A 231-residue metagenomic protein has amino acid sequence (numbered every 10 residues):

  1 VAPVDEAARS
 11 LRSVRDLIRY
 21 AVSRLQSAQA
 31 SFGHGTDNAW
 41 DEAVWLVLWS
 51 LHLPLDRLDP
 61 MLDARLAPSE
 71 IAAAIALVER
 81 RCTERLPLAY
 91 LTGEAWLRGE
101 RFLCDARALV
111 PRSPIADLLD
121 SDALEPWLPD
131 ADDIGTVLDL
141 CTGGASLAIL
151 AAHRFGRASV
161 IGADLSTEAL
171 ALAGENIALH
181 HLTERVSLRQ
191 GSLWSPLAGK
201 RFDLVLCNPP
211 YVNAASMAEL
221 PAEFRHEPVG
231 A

Functional and structural regions predicted by a protein language model:
A2-L97: N-terminal auxiliary segments of SAM/dcSAM-dependent transferases
V22, Q26, L51, D120 (+3 more regions): Short amphipathic alpha-helical interface segments enriched in basic and hydrophobic/aromatic residues, used as
H34-D37, P129-D133, T183: Short helix-terminating capping/connector loops at secondary-structure junctions
L62, A72-R157, A163-L172: SAM-dependent Rossmann-like transferase core, predominantly class I methyltransferases with a strong bias toward
A158-S159, A163-A231: S-adenosylmethionine
